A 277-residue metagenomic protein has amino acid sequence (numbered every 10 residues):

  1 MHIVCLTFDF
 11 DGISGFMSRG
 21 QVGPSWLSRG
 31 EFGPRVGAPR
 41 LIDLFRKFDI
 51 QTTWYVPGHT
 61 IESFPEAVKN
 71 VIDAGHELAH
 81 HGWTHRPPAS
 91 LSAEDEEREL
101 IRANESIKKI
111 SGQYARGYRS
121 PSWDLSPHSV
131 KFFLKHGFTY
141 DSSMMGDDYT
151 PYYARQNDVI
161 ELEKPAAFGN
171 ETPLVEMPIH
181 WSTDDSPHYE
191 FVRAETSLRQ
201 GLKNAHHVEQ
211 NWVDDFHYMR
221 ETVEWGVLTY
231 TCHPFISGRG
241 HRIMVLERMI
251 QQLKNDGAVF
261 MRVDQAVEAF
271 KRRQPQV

Functional and structural regions predicted by a protein language model:
M1-E77, Q252-K254: Active-site beta->alpha N-cap acidic-glycine motif
M1-V4, F48-T52, A74-E77, S111-R116 (+4 more regions): Short, well-ordered coil/turn segments that N-cap beta-strands
D9, F45, L78-H81, Y118 (+4 more regions): Conserved, mostly hydrophobic/aromatic
G30-R35, T53-P65, R86-E96, R119-H128 (+4 more regions): Acidic-and-aromatic substrate-binding clefts and catalytic sites of carbohydrate-active enzymes
A38-I42, P65-K69, E97-N104, V130 (+2 more regions): Generic structural signal for well-ordered alpha-helices, preferentially at hydrophobic/aromatic core positions
K47-F48, L202-V277: C-terminal domain-boundary segment and adjacent tail
E62, G75-L134: Long, hydrophobic, well-ordered secondary-structure blocks that form the structural core and pocket-lining surfaces
K108-K109, Q113-E224: Active-site-adjacent pocket scaffolds in enzyme catalytic domains
